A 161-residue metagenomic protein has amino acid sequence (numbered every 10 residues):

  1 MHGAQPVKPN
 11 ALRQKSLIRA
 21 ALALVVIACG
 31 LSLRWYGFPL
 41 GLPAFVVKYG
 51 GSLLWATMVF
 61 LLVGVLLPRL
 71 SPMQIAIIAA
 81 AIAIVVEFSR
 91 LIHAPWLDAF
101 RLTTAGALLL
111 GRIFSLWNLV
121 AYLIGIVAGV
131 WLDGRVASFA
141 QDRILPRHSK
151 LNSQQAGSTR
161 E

Functional and structural regions predicted by a protein language model:
M1-Q141, N152, E161: Bulky hydrophobic segments
